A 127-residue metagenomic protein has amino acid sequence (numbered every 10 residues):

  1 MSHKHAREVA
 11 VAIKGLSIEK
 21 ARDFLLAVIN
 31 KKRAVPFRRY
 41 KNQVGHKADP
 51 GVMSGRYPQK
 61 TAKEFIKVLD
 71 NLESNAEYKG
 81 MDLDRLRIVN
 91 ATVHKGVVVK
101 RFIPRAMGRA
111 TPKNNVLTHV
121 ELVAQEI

Functional and structural regions predicted by a protein language model:
M1-L83, R87, H119, V123-Q125: Ribosome large-subunit tunnel/peptidyl-transferase-proximal elements
P36-K41, H94, I103, N114: Generic, ordered loop/turn and secondary-structure boundary motif
G45-D49, G96, G108: Glycine-centered flexibility motif
L83-R105: Extended, charged amphipathic interaction segments
V98-H119: Short, low-complexity, polybasic intrinsically disordered segments
